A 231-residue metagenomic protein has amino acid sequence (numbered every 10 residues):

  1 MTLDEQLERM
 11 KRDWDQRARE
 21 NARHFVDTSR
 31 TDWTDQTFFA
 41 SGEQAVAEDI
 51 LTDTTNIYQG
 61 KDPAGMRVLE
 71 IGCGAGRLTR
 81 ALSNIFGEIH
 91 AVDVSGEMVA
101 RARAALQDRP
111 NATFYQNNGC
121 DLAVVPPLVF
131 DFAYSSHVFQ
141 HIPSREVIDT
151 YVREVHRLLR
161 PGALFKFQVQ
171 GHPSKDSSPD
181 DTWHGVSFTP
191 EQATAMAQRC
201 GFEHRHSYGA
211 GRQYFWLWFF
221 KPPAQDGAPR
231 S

Functional and structural regions predicted by a protein language model:
M1-I71, A75-L122, R145-E146, L164-S231: Class I (Rossmann-like) S-adenosyl-L-methionine-dependent methyltransferase catalytic domain, capturing the SAM-binding
A100, S136-Q140, R153: Internal, well-ordered alpha-helical scaffold/interface segments that support domain packing or protein-protein contacts
A123-A133: A short acidic, Gly/Pro-enriched loop at the edge of an enzyme's catalytic core that lines a small-molecule cofactor
F132-E146: A short SAM/SAH-binding and catalytic strip from SAM-dependent methyltransferases
D149-P161: A short glycine-rich, Lys/Arg-flanked "PGG" loop and its adjoining helix->strand segment in the class I
